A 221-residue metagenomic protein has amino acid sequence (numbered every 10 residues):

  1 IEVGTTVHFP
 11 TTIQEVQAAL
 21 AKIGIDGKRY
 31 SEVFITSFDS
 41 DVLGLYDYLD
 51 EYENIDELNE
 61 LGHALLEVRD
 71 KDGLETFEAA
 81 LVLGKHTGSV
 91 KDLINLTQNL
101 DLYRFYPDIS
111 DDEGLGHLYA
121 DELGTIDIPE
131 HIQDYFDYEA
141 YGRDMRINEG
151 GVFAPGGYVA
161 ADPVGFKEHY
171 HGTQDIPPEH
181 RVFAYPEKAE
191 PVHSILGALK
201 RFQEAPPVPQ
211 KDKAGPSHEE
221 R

Functional and structural regions predicted by a protein language model:
I1-H8, E32-S37, G150-A161: Ordered hydrophobic segments in well-structured contexts
I1-R29: N-terminal ordered "arm"
H8, T12, N54, F136-G142 (+1 more regions): Poly-acidic low-complexity segments
F9, I128, Y185, E190 (+2 more regions): Intrinsic-disorder/low-complexity coil detector
L20-D134, P163-V192: Mixed-charge (acidic/basic) macromolecular-recognition segments
I126-P129, Q133-G165: Extended, well-ordered protein cores
D137, V192-R221: Non-Sec secretion/translocation targeting segments of pathogen effectors
